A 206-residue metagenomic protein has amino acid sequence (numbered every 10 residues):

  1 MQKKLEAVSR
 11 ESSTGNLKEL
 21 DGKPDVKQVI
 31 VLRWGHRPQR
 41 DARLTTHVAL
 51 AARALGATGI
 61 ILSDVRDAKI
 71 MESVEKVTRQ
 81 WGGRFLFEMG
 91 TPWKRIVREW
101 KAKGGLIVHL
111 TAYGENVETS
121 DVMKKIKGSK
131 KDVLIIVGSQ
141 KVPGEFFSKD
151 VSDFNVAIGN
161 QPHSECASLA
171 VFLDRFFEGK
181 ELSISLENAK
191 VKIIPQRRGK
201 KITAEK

Functional and structural regions predicted by a protein language model:
M1-E19: Short, basic, low-complexity termini and linkers enriched in Ser/Thr/Gly/Pro that act as targeting/leader peptides
D21-Y113, F177-L182: RNA substrate-binding interface of SAM-dependent RNA methyltransferases
P38, R66-A68, K141-V142, P162-S164: Gly/Ser/Thr-rich loops at beta-strand to alpha-helix junctions that form or flank small-molecule/cofactor-binding
H47-A51, V77, K124-K127, D150-D153 (+1 more regions): Short, solvent-exposed amphipathic alpha-helical segments in soluble enzyme and RNA/protein-processing domains
M71-K76, S120-V122, S168-A170: Short secondary-structure transition/capping segments
E115-I158: Long, charge-patterned amphipathic alpha-helical coiled-coil/hairpin "stalk" segments used as oligomerization
F147-K200: Structured adenosyl-cofactor binding patch, chiefly the S-adenosyl-L-methionine
T203-A204: C-terminal binding/interaction regions
